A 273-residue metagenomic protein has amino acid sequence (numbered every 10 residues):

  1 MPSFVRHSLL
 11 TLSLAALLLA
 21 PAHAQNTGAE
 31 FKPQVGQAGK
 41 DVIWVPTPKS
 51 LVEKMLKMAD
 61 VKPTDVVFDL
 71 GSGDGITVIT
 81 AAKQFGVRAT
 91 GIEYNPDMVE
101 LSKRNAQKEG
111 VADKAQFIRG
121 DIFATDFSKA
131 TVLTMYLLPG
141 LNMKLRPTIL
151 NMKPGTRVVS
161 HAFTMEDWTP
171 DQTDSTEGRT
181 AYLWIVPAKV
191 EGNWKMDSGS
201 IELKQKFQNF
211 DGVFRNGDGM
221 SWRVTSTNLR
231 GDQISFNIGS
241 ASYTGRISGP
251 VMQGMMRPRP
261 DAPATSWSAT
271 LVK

Functional and structural regions predicted by a protein language model:
S8-L19: Bacterial N-terminal signal peptides
Q25-D65: S-adenosyl-L-methionine
T64-G73: Conserved class I S-adenosyl-L-methionine
G75-I79: Glycine-rich SAM-binding Motif I of class I
R88-E93: Conserved SAM-binding motif I beta-strand of class I
P96-K129: S-adenosyl-L-methionine
N142-E191: C-terminal substrate-binding/active-site "lid" region of AdoMet-derived donor-dependent transferases
V190-K273: Central antiparallel beta-sheet cores of small beta-barrel/beta-sandwich binding domains
